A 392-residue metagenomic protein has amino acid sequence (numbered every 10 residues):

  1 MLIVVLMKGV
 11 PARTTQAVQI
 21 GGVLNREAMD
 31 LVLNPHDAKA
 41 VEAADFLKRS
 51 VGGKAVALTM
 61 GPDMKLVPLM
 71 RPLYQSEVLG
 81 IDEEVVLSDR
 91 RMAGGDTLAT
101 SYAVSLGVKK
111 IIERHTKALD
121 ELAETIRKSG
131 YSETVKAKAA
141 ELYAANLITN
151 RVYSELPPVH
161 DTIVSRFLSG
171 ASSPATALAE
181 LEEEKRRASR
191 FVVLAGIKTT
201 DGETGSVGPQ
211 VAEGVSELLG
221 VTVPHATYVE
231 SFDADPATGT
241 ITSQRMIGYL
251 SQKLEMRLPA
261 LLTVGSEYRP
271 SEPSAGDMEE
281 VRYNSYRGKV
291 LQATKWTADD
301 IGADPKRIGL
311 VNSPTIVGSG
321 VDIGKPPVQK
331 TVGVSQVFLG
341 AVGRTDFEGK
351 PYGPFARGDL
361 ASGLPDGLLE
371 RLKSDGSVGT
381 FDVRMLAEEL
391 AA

Functional and structural regions predicted by a protein language model:
M1-V18: N-terminal nucleotide-binding beta1-loop-alpha1 segment
K8, N25-K39: Short, glycine-rich nucleotide/cofactor-binding loops
D37-R49: Histidine-anchored nucleotide/phosphate-binding helix
A55-P62, V86: Short internal beta-strands
V67-I111: A glycine-rich helix N-cap at a beta->alpha junction
L147-F191: Intrinsically disordered, low-complexity acidic Ser/Thr-rich regulatory segments
D201-V223: Short Gly/Thr/Asp-enriched flexible loops that form oxyanion-binding sites at enzyme active sites
V229-A392: Electrostatically charged, flexible surface regions
